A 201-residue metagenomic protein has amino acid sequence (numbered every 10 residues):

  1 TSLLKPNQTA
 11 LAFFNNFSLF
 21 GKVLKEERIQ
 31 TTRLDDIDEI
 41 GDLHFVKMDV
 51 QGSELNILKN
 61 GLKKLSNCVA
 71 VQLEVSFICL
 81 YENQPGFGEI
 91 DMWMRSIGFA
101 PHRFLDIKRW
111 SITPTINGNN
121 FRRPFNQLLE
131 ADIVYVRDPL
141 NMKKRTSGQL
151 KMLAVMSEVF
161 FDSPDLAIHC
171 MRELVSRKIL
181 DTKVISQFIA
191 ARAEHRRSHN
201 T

Functional and structural regions predicted by a protein language model:
T1-T32: Glycine-rich adenosyl-binding loop in Rossmann-like folds that engage adenosine-containing cofactors
L4-K5, I29-T32, P85, D162 (+1 more regions): Short coil/turn linker and secondary-structure boundary residues
L4-N7, N16-S18, G41, P114-N117 (+2 more regions): Surface-exposed beta-strand edges and their flanking turn/coil or helix-capping segments
I37-D165, L174-V175: Conserved acidic-Pro-Pro-aromatic motif
L153, V159-T201: C-terminal accessory extensions appended to soluble enzyme cores
